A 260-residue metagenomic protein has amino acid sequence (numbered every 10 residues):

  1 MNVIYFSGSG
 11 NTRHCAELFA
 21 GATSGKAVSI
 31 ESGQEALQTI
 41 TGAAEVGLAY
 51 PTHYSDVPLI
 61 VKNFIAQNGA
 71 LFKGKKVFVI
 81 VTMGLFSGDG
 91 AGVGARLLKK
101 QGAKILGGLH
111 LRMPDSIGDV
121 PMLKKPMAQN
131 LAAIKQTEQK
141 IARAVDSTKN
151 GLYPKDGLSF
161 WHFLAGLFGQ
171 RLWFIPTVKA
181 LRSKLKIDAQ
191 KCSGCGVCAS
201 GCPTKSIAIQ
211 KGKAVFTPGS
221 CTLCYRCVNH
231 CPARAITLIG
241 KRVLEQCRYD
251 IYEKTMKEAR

Functional and structural regions predicted by a protein language model:
M1-V3, S7-H14, A20-S32, T41-Y50 (+4 more regions): FMN-binding flavodoxin-like domain, especially the glycine-rich phosphate-binding loop
C15, C224-C227, C247: Generic recognition of cysteine residues
L111-D115, G196-I209, K254-R260: Short, highly charged low-complexity linear segments
D156, F160, K179-Q190, A199-S200: Reductase modules of NAD(P)H-dependent flavoproteins
I187, S193, V197-V215, G219 (+1 more regions): Iron-sulfur cluster-binding cysteine motifs and their immediate structural context in ferredoxin-like electron-transfer
R234-R260: Long, positively charged, glycine-interspersed low-complexity recognition regions
